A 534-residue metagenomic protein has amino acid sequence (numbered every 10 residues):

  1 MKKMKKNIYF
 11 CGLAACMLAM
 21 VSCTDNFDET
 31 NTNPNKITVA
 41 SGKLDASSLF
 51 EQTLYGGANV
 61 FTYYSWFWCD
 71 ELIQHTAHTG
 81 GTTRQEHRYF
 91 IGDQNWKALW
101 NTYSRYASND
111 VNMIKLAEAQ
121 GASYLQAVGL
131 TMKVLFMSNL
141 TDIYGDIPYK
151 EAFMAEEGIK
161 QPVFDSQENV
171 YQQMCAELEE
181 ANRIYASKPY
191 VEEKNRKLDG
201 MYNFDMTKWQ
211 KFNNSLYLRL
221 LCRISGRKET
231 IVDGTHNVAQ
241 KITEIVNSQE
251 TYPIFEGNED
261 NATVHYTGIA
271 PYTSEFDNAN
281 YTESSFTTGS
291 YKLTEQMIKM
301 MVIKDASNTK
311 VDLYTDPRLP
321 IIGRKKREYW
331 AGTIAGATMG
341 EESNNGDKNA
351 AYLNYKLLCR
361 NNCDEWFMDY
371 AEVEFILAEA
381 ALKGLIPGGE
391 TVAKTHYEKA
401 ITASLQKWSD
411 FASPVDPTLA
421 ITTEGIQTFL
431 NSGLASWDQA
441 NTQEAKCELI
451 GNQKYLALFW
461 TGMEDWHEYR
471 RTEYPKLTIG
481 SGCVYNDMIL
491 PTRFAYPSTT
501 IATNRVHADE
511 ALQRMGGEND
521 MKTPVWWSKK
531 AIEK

Functional and structural regions predicted by a protein language model:
M1-V21: Sec-dependent bacterial lipoprotein signal peptides
S22, T32, Y144, R196-K197 (+3 more regions): Residue-level signal for pocket-adjacent positions within structured domains
C23-N31, A77-E86, Y144-E151, P414-Q427: Short, compositionally biased low-complexity segments
C23-T76, Q94, N101-S104, N112 (+4 more regions): Membrane-proximal, proline-rich intrinsically disordered regions
L44, H78-M132, F136-A412, A440-C447 (+1 more regions): Structured, solvent-exposed acidic/aromatic patches
L405-K534: C-terminal functional modules
